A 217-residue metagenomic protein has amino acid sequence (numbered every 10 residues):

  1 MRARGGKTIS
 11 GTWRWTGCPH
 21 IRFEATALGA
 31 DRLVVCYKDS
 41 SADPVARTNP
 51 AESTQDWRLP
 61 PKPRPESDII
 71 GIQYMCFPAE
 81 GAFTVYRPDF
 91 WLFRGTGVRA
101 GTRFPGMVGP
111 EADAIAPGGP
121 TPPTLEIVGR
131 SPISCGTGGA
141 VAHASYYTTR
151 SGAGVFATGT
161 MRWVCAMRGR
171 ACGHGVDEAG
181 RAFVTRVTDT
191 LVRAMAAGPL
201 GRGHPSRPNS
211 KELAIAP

Functional and structural regions predicted by a protein language model:
M1-R14, R22, I70-P217: Extracellular ligand-binding/catalytic regions of CAZymes and related secreted enzymes and adhesion modules
M1-Y86: A glycine-rich, often tryptophan-bearing local segment used as a flexible ligand/cofactor-contacting loop or short
